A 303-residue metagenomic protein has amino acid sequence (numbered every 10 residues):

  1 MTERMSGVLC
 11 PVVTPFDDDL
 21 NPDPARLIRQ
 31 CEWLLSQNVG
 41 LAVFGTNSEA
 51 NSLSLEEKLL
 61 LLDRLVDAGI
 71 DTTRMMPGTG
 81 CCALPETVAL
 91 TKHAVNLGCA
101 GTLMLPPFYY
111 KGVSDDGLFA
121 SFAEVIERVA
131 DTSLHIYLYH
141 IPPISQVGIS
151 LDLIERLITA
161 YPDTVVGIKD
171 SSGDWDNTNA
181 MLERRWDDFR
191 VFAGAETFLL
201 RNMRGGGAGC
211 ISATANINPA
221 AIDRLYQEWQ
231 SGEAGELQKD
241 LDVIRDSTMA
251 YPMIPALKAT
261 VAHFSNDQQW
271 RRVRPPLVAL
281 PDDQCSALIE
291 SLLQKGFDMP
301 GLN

Functional and structural regions predicted by a protein language model:
T2-G148: Active-site beta->alpha loop and helix N-cap motifs at the rims of alpha/beta catalytic domains
R4-V13, Q37-N38, T214-N303: C-terminal alpha-helical cap/extension of soluble enzyme domains
L20, N51, G80, D188-F189 (+2 more regions): A generic secondary-structure micro-motif detector that highlights 1-2 residue hydrophobic/ambivalent hotspots embedded
E32, K92, L200, A259 (+1 more regions): Surface-exposed charge patches
K58, L62, T87, F122 (+6 more regions): A general structural signal for well-ordered alpha-helical segments in protein cores
L60, R64-G69, H93, L97 (+8 more regions): Alpha-helical structural signal in soluble globular domains
A130-L134, I141-Y251: Catalytic alpha/beta core domains of metabolic enzymes, predominantly
